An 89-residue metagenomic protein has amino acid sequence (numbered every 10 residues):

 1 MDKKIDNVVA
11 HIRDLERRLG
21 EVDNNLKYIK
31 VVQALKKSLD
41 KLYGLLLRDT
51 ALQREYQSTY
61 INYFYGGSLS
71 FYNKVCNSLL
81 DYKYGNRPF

Functional and structural regions predicted by a protein language model:
M1-L26: Short terminal alpha-helical segments
N7, H11-D14, A34, S38-K41 (+1 more regions): Charged, amphipathic alpha-helical oligomerization/scaffolding segments
H11, L35, L52, S68-L69: Intrinsic disorder/low-complexity segments
E16-L19, L39, L46: Hydrophobic, Leu/Ile/Phe/Ala-enriched alpha-helical segments that form helix-helix packing faces
G20-K30, L47-A51: Charged, low-complexity interaction regions
K27-K37, Q57-S58: Short, charged, amphipathic alpha-helical segments
L42-S58: Acidic, low-complexity, intrinsically disordered interaction modules
E55-F89: Amphipathic alpha-helical binding modules
